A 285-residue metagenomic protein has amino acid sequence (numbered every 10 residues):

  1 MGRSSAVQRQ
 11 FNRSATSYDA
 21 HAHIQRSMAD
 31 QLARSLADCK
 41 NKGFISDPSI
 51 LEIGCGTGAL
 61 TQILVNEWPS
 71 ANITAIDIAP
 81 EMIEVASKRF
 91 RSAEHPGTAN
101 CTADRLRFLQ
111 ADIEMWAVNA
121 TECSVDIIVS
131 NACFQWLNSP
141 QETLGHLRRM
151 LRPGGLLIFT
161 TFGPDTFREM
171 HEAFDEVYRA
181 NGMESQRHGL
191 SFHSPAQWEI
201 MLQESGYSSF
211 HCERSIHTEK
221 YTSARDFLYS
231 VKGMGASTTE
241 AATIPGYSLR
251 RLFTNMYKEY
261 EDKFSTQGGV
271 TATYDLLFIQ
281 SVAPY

Functional and structural regions predicted by a protein language model:
M1-S17: N-terminal, positively charged/glycine-rich alpha-helical extensions of SAM-dependent methyltransferases
H23-S46: Conserved alpha-helix/loop element of class I SAM-dependent methyltransferases that forms part of the SAM/SAH-binding
S49-A117: Class I SAM-dependent methyltransferase SAM/SAH-binding core
T57-A59, S191-H193, H211-Y285: Conserved Class I S-adenosyl-L-methionine
V118-I128: A short acidic, Gly/Pro-enriched loop at the edge of an enzyme's catalytic core that lines a small-molecule cofactor
I127-S139: A short SAM/SAH-binding and catalytic strip from SAM-dependent methyltransferases
Q141-P153: A short glycine-rich, Lys/Arg-flanked "PGG" loop and its adjoining helix->strand segment in the class I
I158-T222, T238-A241: Conserved catalytic/acceptor-binding region of the Class I
